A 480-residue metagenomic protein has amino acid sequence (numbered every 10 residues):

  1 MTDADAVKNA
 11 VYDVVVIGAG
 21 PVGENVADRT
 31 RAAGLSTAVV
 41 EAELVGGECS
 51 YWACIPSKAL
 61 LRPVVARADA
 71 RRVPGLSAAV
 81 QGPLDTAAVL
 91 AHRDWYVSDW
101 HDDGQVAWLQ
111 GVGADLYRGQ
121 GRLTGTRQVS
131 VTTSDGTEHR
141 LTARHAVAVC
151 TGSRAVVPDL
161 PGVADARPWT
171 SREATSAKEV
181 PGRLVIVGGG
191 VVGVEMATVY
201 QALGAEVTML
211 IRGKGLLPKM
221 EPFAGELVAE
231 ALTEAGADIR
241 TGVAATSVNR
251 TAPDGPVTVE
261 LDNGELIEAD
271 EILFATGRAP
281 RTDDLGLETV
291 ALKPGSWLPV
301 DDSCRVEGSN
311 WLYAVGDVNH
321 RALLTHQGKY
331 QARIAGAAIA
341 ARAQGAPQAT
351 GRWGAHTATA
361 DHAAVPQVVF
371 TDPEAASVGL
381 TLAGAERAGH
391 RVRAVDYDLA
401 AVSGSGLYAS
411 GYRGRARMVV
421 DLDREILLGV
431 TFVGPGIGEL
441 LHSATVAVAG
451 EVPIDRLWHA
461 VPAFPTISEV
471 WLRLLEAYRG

Functional and structural regions predicted by a protein language model:
T2-A10, R29, C49-W52, P56-R140 (+3 more regions): N-terminal Rossmann-like dinucleotide/flavin-binding domain of flavoprotein oxidoreductases that bind FAD/FMN
V15-I17, G121, L141-G152, I186-V187 (+5 more regions): Short hydrophobic core segments
I17-E43, I55, A59-A66, V365 (+1 more regions): Flexible, glycine-rich terminal cap/loop adjacent to redox cofactors in electron-transfer oxidoreductases
R31-E48, A205-L216: Glycine-rich FAD pyrophosphate-binding loop
C54, T151-E206, I239, E288-G308: Glycine-rich dinucleotide-binding loop and its adjacent helix/turn
A79-V80, D115-R118, R122-G136, L203-D302 (+3 more regions): A Rossmann-like FAD-binding core segment of flavoenzymes
W95-D102, T175-S176, P181-V185, V191-A252 (+4 more regions): Rossmann-like dinucleotide-binding cores of NAD(P)H-dependent redox enzymes
A164-E179, L266-G354: FAD-site-proximal beta/loop scaffold in flavoenzymes
